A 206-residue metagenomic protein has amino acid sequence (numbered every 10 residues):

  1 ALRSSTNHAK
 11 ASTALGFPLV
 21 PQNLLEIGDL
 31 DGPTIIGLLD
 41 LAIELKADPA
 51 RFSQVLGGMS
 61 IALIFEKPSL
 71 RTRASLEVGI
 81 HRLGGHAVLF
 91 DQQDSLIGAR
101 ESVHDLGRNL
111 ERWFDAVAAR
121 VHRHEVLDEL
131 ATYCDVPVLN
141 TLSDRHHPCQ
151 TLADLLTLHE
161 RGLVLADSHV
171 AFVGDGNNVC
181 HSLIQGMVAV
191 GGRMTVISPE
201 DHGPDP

Functional and structural regions predicted by a protein language model:
A1-R3: N-terminal acidic, proline/glycine-rich, low-complexity intrinsically disordered segments
S5-N7: N-terminal polybasic/positive-inside topogenic patches
A11-A74, V78, H146: Positively charged, low-complexity intrinsically disordered leader regions
E26-G32, G58, G98-A99, N140-T141 (+2 more regions): Generic structural "secondary-structure junction" signal
I27, F65, A119-R120, S143 (+3 more regions): Glycine- and other small-residue-rich loops at beta-strand/loop junctions that grip anionic moieties
L30, L41-D48, L83, W113 (+3 more regions): Change "in soluble alpha/beta enzymes" to "in soluble alpha/beta proteins
Q54-H159: Phosphate/diphosphate ligand-binding glycine-rich loop within oxidoreductases
E66-V78, R161-P206: Glycine-rich phosphate/diphosphate-binding loop of Rossmann-like nucleotide-binding domains
